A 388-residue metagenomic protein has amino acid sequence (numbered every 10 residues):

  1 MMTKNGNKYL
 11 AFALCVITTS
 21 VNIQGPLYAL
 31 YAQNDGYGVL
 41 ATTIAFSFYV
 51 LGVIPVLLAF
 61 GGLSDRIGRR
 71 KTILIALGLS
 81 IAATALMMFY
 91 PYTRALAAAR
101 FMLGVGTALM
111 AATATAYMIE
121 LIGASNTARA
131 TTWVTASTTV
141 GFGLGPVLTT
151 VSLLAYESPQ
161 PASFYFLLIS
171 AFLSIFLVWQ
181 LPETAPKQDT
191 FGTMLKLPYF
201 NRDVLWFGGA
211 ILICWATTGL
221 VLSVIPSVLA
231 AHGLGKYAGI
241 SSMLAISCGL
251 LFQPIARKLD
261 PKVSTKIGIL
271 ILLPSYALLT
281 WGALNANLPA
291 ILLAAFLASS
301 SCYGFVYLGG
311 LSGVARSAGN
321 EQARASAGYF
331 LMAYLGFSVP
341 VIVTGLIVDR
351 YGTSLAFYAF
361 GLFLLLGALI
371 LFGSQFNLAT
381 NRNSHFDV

Functional and structural regions predicted by a protein language model:
G36, G68, F89-R94, G282-A286 (+1 more regions): Helix-breaking motifs and short loop linkers at transmembrane-helix boundaries and internal kinks in secondary membrane
I44-G61, A111, M243-I255: Central cavity-lining transmembrane alpha-helices of secondary-active solute carriers, predominantly the Major
I54-T93: Conserved MFS/SLC helix-loop-helix module at the cytosolic interface between two early adjacent transmembrane helices
A99-T138: Cytoplasmic helix-loop-helix junction between adjacent transmembrane helices in 12-TM secondary transporters
A124-W179: Helix-loop-helix hairpin linking two adjacent transmembrane segments in secondary transporters
A238-P261, G268-S275: Transmembrane alpha-helices of Major Facilitator/SLC transporters
V263-G309: C-terminal transmembrane helical hairpin of 12-TM major facilitator-type secondary transporters
L311-F363: A late C-terminal transmembrane helix in Major Facilitator Superfamily
